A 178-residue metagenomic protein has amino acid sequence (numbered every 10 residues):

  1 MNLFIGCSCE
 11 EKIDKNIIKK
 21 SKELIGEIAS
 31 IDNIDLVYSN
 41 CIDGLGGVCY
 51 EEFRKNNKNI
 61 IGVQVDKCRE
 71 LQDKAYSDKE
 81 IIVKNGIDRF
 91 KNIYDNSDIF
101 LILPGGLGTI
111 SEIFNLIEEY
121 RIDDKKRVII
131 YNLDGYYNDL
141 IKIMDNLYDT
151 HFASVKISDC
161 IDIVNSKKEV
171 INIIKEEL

Functional and structural regions predicted by a protein language model:
M1-K58: Glycine-rich beta-alpha loop segments
D14, I110-I113: Glycine/threonine-rich flexible loop motifs
E27-D35, N96-F100, D124-R127: Short, surface-exposed connector motifs at secondary-structure boundaries
D43-V48, Y136-Y148: Glycine-rich, charge-decorated loop segments at or immediately adjacent to ligand/cofactor-binding or catalytic sites
G44-T109: Acidic/glycine-enriched connector segments
G47-E52, E112-D123: Short Gly/Thr/Asp-enriched flexible loops that form oxyanion-binding sites at enzyme active sites
Q64, L103, Y120-I143, V155-K156: Short, acidic/small-residue loops that bind anionic groups at enzyme active sites
I99, T150-L178: A charged, well-structured terminal subsegment
